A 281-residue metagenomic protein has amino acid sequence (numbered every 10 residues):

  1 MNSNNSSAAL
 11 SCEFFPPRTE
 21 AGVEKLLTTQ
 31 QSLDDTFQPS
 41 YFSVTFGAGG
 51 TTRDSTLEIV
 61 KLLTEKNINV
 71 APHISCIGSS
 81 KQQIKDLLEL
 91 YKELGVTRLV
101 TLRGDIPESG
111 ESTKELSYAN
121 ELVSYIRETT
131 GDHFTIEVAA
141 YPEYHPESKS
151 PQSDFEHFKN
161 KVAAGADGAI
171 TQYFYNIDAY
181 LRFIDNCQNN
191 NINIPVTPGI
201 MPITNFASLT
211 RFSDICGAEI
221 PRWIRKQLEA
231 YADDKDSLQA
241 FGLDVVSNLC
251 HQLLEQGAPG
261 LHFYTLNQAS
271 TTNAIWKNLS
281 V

Functional and structural regions predicted by a protein language model:
M1-Y41: Conserved N-terminal beta1-alpha1 strand-loop-helix module at the mouth
N4-A9, F37-Y41, K66-V70, G95-T97 (+4 more regions): Short, well-ordered coil/turn segments that N-cap beta-strands
A9-K25, A48, V70-Q82, E137-S153 (+1 more regions): Active-site mouth loops of central-metabolism enzymes
E13, F42, Y91, K161 (+3 more regions): Conserved, mostly hydrophobic/aromatic
E20-L33, T56, K81-E89, S150-N160 (+1 more regions): Short, acidic/polar
A21, Y118-Y141, N191-L243, N248 (+1 more regions): Active-site pocket-lining/capping segments in soluble small-molecule metabolic enzymes
A21-V23, G50-K61, S80-D86, D105-I126 (+3 more regions): Active-site-adjacent beta->alpha loops and helix N-cap segments on the catalytic face of soluble alpha/beta enzymes
Y41-T52, I74-C76, V100-L102, D167-N176 (+2 more regions): Catalytic beta/alpha-barrel core
